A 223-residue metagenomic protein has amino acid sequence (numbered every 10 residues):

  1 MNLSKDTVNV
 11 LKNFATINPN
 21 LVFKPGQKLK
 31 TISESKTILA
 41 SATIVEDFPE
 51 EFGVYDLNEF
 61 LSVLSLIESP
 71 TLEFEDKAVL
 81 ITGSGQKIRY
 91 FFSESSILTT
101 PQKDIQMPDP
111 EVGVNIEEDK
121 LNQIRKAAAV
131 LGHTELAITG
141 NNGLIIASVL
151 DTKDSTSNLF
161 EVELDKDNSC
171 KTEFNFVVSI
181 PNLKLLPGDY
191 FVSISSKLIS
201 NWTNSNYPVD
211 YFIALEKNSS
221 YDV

Functional and structural regions predicted by a protein language model:
M1-F91, P110-V223: DNA polymerase processivity clamps
S33-T37, S95-Q102: Short amphipathic alpha-helical segments, especially helix-boundary/capping motifs
I97-V114: Long, charge-dense
